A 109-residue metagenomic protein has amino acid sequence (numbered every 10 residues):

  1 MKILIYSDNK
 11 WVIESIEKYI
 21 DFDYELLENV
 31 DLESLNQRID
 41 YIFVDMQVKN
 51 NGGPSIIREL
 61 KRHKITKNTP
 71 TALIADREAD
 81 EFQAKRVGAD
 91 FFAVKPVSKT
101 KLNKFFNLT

Functional and structural regions predicted by a protein language model:
S7-E28: Two-component/phosphorelay signaling modules centered on CheY-like receiver
E25-Y41: Acidic, metal-coordinating helix/loop segments flanking the phosphotransfer/catalytic sites of two-component signaling
Q37, K61-K67, V87: Conserved phosphotransfer cores of two-component systems
I42, F92-A93: Two-component signal transduction core modules
F43-L60: Conserved phosphotransfer microenvironments
N68-E78: A short, hydrophobic beta-strand element within the central beta-sheet of small alpha/beta folds
R77-F91: Alpha4 helix (beta4-alpha4-beta5 surface) of REC/receiver domains from two-component response regulators
V97-F106: C-terminal output helix
